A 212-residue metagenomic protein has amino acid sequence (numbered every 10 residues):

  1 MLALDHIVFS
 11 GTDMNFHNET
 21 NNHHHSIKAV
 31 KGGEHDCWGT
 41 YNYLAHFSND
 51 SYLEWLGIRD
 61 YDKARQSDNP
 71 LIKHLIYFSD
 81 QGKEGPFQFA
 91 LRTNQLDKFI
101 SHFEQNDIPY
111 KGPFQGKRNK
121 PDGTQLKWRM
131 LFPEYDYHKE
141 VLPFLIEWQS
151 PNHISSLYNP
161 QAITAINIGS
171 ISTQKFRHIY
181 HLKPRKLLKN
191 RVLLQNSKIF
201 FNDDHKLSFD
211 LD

Functional and structural regions predicted by a protein language model:
L2-L4, F9-K28, T40, F47-D212: Glyoxalase I/VOC metalloenzyme domain signal
A29-H35: Conserved catalytic-core motifs of GNAT/GCN5-like acyltransferases
